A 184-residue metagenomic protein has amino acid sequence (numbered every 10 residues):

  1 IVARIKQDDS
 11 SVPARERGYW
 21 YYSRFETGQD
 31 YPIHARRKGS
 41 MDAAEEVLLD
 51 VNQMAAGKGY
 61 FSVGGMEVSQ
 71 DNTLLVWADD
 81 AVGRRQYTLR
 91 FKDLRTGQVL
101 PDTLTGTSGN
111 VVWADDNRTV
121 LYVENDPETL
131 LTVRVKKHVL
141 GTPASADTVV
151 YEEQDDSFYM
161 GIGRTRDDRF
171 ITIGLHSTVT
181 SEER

Functional and structural regions predicted by a protein language model:
I1-R184: Beta-propeller folds
